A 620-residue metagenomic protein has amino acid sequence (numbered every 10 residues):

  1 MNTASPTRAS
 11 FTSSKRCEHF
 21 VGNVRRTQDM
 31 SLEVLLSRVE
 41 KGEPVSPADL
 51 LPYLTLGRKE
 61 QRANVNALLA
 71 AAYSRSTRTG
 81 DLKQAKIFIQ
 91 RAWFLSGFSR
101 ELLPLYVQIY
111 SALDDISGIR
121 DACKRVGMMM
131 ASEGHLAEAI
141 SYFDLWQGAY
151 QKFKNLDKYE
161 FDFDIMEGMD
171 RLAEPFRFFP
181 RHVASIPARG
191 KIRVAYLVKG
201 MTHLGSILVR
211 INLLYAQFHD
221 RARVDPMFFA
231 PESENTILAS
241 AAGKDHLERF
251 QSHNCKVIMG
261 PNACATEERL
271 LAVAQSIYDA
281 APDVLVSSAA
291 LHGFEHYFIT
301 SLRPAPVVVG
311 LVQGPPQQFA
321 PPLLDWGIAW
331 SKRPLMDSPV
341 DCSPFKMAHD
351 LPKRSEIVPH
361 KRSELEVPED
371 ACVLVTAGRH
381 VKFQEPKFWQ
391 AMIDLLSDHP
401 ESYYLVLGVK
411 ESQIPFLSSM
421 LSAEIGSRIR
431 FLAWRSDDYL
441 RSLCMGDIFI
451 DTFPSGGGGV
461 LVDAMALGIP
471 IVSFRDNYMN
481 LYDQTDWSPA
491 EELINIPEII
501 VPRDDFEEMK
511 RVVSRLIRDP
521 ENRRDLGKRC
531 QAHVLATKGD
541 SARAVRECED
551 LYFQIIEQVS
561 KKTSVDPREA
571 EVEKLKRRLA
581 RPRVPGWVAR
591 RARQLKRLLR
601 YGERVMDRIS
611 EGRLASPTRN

Functional and structural regions predicted by a protein language model:
N2, T7-L32, R38, P52-L56 (+3 more regions): N-terminal subdomain of nucleotide-sugar transferases
S141-D170, R303-P359: Active-site-proximal region of nucleotide-activated glycan assembly enzymes, centered on histidine/acidic-rich loops
H203-F218, A222, S343-A423, S427-S436: Conserved catalytic-core segment of nucleotide-activated headgroup transferases in glycan assembly
A263-L270, K410, I429-S442, G456-G457: Conserved active-site histidine-acidic residue motif and adjacent donor-binding/catalytic loop of glycosyltransferases
A274-Q275, A280, S436-D447, V462-A466: Short acidic alpha-helix that forms the nucleotide-activated donor recognition element in Leloir-type transferases
I277-H292: Short N-terminal targeting/anchoring amphipathic segment
I448, T452-A536: Catalytic binding pocket for nucleotide-activated donors in carbohydrate/polymer assembly enzymes
R511-V512, L516-N620: C-terminal amphipathic helix plus adjacent low-complexity, charged tail appended to glycosyltransferase catalytic
